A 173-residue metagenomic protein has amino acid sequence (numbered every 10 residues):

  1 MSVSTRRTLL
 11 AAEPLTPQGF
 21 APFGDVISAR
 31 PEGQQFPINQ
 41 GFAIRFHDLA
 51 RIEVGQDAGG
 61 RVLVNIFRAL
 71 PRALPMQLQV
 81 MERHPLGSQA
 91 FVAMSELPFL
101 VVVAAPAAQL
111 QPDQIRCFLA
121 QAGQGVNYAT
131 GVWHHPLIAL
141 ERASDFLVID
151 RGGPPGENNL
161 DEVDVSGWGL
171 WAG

Functional and structural regions predicted by a protein language model:
M1-C117, E141, D150, P154-D164 (+1 more regions): Non-catalytic, conserved peripheral segments adjacent to functional cores
L100-V101, N127, H135, V148: Short hydrophobic/aromatic-rich beta-strand segments that constitute the beta-sheet cores of beta-sandwich/beta-barrel
L119-W133: Conserved metal-binding segment of the jelly-roll/cupin
Y128-G131, F146, P154-E157: Short, surface-exposed, polar/charged, turn-prone segments marking secondary-structure boundaries
G131-L147: Ligand-binding loop in jelly-roll beta-barrel domains
